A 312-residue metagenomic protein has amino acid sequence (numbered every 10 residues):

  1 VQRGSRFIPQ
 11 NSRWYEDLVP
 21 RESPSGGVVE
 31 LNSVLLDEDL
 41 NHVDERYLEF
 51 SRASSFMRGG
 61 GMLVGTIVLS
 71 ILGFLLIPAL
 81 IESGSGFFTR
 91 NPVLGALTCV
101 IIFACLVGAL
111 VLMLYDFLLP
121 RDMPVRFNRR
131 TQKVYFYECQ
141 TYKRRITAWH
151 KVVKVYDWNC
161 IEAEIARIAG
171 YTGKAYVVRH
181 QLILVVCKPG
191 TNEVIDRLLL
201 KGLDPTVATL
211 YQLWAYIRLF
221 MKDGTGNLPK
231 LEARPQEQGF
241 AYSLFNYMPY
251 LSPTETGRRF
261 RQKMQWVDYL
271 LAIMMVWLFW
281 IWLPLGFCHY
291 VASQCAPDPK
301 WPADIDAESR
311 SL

Functional and structural regions predicted by a protein language model:
V1-R46, C187-L312: Terminal and domain-flanking low-complexity segments
N41-M57, H180-L182: Short, hydrophobic/proline-enriched secondary-structure or compact coil segments at domain edges
E49-D122, P249-L312: Alpha-helical transmembrane spans
A109-V125, T141-T147, G170-G173: Catalytic micro-motifs at enzyme active sites that drive phosphoryl/nucleotidyl and oxygen chemistry
D122-P124, T131, R179-Q181: Extracellular structured ligand-interaction cores
N128-Y142: Membrane-cytosol interface motif
K133-V134, R145-Y171: Phosphoinositide-dependent membrane-docking surfaces
D157, E164-I183, N192, L200 (+1 more regions): Acidic, metal/cofactor-coordinating or nucleic-acid-engaging core segments within structured domains
